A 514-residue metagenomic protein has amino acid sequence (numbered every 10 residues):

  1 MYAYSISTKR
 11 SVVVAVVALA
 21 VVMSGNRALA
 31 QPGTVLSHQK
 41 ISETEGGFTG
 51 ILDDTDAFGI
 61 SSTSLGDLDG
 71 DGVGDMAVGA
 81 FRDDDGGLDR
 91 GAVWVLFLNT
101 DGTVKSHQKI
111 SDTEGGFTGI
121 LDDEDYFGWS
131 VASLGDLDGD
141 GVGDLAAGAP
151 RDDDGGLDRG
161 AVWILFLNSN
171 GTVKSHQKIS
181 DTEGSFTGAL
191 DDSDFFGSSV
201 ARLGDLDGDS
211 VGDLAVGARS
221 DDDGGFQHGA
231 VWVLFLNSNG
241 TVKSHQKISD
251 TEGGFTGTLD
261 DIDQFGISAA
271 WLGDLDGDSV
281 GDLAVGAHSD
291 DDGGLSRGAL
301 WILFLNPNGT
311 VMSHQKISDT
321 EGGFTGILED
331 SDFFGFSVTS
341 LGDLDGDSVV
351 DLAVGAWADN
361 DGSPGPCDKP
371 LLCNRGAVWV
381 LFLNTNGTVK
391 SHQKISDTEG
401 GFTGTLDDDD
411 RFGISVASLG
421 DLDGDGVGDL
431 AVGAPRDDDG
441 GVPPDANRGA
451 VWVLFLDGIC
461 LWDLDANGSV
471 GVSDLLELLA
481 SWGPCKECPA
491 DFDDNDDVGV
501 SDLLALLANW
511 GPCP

Functional and structural regions predicted by a protein language model:
M1-K9: N-terminal secretory signal peptides that target proteins for export/translocation
Y2-A3, A20, T100: Helix-centric, low-specificity signal for extended rod-like, repetitive segments
R10, S24-C460: Conserved beta-strand/short-helix segments that make up beta-rich extracellular adhesion/recognition modules
V13-S24: Bacterial N-terminal signal peptides
A15, A30, L456-P514: Cellulosome-associated attachment modules in secreted, modular CAZymes
